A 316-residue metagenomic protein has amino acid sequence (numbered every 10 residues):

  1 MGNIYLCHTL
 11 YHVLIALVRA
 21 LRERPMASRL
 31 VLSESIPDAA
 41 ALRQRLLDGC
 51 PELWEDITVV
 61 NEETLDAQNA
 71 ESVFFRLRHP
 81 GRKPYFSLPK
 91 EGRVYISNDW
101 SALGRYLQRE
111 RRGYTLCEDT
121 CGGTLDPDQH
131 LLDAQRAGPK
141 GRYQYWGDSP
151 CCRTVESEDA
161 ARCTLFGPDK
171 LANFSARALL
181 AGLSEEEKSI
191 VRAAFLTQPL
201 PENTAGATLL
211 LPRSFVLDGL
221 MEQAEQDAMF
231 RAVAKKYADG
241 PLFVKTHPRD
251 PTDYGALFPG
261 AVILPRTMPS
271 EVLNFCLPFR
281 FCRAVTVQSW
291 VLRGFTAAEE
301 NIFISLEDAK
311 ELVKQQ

Functional and structural regions predicted by a protein language model:
M1-I4: Extreme N-terminal starter segment of soluble prokaryotic enzymes
L6-D148, V291-G294: Active-site and donor-binding regions of nucleotide-sugar-utilizing enzymes
A16, S270-Q315: A donor-sugar binding/catalytic signature common to diverse glycosyltransferases and related nucleotide-sugar
I36-Q44, L103-G104, T124-L125, D218-G219 (+2 more regions): Short, charged/polar "capping" segments at the starts of alpha-helices and the immediately preceding loops
N98-L103, T246-T252, V287-R293, L306-A309: Short, polar loop motifs at secondary-structure junctions
L131-A207: A nucleotide-sugar donor-handling region in carbohydrate enzymes
E202-D218: Conserved donor-binding/catalytic core segment of Leloir-type glycosyltransferases
A238-R266: Catalytic donor nucleotide-activated moiety binding site of glycosyltransferases and closely related
